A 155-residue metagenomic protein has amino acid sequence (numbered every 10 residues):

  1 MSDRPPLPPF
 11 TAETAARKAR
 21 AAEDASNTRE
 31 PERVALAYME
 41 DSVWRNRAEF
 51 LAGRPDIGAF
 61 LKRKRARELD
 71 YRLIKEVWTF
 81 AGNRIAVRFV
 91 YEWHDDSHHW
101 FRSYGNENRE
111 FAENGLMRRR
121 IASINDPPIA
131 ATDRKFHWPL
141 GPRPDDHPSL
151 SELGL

Functional and structural regions predicted by a protein language model:
M1-F10, A59-L155: A beta-strand edge to alpha-helix "cap/lid" segment located at domain peripheries
R4-P8, E30, L51: N-proximal short alpha-helices
E13-A16, A25, P31-I85: A solvent-exposed, acidic/Ser-Thr-rich amphipathic alpha-helical stretch
